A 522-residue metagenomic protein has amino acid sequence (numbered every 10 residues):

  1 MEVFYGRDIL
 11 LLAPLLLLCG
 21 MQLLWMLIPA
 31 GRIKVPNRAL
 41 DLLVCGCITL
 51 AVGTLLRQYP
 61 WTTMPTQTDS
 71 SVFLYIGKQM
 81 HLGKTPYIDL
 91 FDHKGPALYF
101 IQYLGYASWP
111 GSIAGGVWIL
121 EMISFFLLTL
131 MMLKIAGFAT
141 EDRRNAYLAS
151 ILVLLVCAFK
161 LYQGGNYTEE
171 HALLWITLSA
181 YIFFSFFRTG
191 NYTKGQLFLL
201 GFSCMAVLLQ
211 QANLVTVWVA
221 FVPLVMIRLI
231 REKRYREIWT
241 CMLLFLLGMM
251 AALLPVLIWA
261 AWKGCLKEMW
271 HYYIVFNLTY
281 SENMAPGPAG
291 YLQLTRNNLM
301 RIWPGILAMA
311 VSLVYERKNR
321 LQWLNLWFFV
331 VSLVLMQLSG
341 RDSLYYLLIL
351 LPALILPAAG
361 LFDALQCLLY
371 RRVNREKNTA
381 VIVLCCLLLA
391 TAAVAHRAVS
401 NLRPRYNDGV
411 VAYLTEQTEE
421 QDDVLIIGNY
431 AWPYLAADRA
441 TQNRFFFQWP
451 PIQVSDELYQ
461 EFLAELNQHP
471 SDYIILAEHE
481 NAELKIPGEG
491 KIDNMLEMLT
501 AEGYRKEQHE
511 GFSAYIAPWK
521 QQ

Functional and structural regions predicted by a protein language model:
G20-P29, N298-L333: Hydrophobic, aromatic-rich transmembrane alpha-helices and their immediate juxtamembrane boundary segments
K34, V217-M250, L356, A364-C367: Perimembrane helix-loop-helix junctions
I123, T129-V156, L173-L174, N191-T193 (+1 more regions): Transmembrane-helix signature of polytopic, membrane-embedded enzymes that assemble or transfer cell-envelope glycans
F138-T140, T177-L199, G305-L321, F362: Membrane-interface transmembrane helices that cradle and orient dolichyl/undecaprenyl
L161-A172, S343: Short acidic/glycine- and proline-prone juxtamembrane loop motifs at membrane-interface regions of multi-pass membrane
K194-A212, W218-P223, A251, F329-L338: Membrane-interface alpha helices of multi-pass inner-membrane proteins
T216, L333-V373: Hydrophobic/aromatic-rich transmembrane helices and adjacent perimembrane loops
V219, V399-K485, E510-A517: Short periplasmic/luminal acceptor-recognition loop of GT-C membrane glycosyltransferases, typified by
